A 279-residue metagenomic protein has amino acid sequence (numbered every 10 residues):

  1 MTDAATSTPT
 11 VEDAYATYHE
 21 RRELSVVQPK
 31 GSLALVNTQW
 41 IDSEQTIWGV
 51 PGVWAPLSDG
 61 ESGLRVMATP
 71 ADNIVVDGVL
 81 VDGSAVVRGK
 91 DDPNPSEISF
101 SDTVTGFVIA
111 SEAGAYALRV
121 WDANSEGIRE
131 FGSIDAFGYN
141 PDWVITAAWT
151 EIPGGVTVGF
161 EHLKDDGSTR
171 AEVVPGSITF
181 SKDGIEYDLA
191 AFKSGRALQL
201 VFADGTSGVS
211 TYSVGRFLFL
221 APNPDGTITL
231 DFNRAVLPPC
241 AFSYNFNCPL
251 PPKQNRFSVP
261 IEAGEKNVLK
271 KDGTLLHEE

Functional and structural regions predicted by a protein language model:
D3-P51: N-terminal cleavable signal peptides for secretion/export
P9, T17-H19, V26, A221-E279: Long, compositionally biased interface segments
I41-G89: Forkhead-associated
W48-V50, D77, S101-T103, S181-I185 (+1 more regions): Short strand-coil-strand connectors
G52-L57, S62, T103-A110, Y187-A191: Broad, structure-driven detector of short, well-ordered beta-strand segments within folded domains
V79-V81, A85-V86, K90-G106, G114 (+1 more regions): Phosphate/adenylate-binding glycine loop and adjacent helical scaffold
T103-E172: Surface-exposed beta-loop interaction hotspot
G176-P224, N233: Acidic/His-leaning functional-site neighborhoods
